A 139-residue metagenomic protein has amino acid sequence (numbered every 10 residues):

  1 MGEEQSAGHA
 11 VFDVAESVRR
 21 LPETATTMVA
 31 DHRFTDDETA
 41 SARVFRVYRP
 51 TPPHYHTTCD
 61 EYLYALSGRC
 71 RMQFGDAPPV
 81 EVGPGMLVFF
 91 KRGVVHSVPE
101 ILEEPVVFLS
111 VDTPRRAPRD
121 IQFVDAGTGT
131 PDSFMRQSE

Functional and structural regions predicted by a protein language model:
M1-F45, P52-P53, F123-E139: A short, N-terminal "cap"/entry segment at the start of jelly-roll beta-barrel domains of the cupin/DSBH fold
R33, A42-R46, Y62, P79 (+2 more regions): Conserved hydrophobic/aromatic beta-strand scaffold that supports enzyme active sites
E38-S41, R49-P50, R69-R71, V94 (+1 more regions): Short, charged/polar surface micro-motifs in flexible loops or helix N-caps
E38-T39, A77, E103-E104: Short strand-connecting beta-turns/loops that link adjacent beta-strands
V47-P50, P84-G85, K91-G93: Tight coil/turn sites that cap or link beta-strands
H54-Y55, F89: Short glycine/serine/proline-enriched coil/turn segments at secondary-structure junctions
T57, Y62-P84, V94, P99 (+1 more regions): A short beta-strand-loop-beta hairpin characteristic of the jelly-roll/cupin
R92-R119: Ligand-binding loop in jelly-roll beta-barrel domains
